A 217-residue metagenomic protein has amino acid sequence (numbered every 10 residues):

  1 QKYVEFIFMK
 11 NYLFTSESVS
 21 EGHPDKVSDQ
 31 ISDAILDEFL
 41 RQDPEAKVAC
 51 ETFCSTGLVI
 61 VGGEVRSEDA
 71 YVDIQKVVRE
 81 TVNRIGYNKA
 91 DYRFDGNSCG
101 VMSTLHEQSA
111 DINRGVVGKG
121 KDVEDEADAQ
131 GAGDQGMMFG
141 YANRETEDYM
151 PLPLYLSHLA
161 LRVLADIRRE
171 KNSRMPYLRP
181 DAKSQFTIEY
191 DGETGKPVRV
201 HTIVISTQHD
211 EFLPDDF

Functional and structural regions predicted by a protein language model:
Q1-F8: Short, Lys/Arg-enriched N-terminal segments with co-localized hydrophobic residues within the first ~10-30 amino acids
M9-A49: N-terminal, positively charged regions that mediate nucleic acid binding
M9-F14, F53-C54, P197-R199: Flexible hinge/switch segments at interdomain interfaces of large molecular machines
T15, K76, N83-F217: Glycine-rich, mobile lid/loop segments that gate access to catalytic sites or pores
E45-F53, S173-P180: Short, glycine/acidic-rich hinge or "gate" loops at secondary-structure transitions that mediate conformational
A49-S67: Short, charge-patterned binding micro-sites
V65-V82: Active-site-surrounding "flap" and adjacent substrate/cofactor-binding loops of secreted or lumenal enzymes, prototyped
